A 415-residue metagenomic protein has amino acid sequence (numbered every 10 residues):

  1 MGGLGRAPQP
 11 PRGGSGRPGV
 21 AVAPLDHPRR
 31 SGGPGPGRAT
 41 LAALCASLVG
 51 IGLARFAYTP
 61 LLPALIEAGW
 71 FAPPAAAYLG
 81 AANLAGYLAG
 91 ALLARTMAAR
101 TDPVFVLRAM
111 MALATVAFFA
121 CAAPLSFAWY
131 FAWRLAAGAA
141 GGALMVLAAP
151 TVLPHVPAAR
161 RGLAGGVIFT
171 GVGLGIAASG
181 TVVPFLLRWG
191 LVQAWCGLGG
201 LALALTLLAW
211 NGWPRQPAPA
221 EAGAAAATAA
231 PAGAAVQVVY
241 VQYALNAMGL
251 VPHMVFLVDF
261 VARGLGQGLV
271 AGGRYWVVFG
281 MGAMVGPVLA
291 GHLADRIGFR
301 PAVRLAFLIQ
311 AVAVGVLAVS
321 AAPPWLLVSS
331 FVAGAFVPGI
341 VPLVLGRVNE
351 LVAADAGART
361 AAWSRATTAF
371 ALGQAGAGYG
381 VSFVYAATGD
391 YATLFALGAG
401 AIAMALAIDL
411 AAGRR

Functional and structural regions predicted by a protein language model:
T59, V236-V277, P287: Extracytoplasmic gate region of multi-pass secondary transporters
W70, D102, A123-A128, G266 (+2 more regions): Helix-breaking motifs and short loop linkers at transmembrane-helix boundaries and internal kinks in secondary membrane
F105-F119, P301-V316: Structural signature of the two symmetry-related core transmembrane helices
A128-A137, P324-A333: Paired small-residue
W133-G171: Cytoplasmic helix-loop-helix junction between adjacent transmembrane helices in 12-TM secondary transporters
A143-V156, G339-A353: Intracellular juxtamembrane helix-capping segments at the cytosolic ends of symmetry-related transmembrane helices
A158-A159, G166-P214: Helix-loop-helix hairpin linking two adjacent transmembrane segments in secondary transporters
A356-T388: A late C-terminal transmembrane helix in Major Facilitator Superfamily
